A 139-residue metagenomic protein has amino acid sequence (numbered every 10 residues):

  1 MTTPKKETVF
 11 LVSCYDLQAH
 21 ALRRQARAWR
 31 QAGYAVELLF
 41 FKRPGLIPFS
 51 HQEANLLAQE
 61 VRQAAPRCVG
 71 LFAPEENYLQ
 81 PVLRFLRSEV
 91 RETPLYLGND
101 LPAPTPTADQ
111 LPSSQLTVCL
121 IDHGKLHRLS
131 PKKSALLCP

Functional and structural regions predicted by a protein language model:
M1-C138: A short, structured N-terminal alpha-helical element that caps or precedes a catalytic domain
